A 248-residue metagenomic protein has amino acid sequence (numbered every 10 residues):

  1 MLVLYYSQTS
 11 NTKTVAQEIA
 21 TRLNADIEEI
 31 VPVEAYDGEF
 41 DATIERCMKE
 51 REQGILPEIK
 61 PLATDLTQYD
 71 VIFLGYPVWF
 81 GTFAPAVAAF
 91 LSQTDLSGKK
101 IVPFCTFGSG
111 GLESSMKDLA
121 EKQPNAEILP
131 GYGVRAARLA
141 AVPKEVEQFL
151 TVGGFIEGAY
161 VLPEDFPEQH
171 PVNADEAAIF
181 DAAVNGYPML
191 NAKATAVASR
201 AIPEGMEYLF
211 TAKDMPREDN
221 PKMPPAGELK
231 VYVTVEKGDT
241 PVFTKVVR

Functional and structural regions predicted by a protein language model:
M1-L74, G81-F83, A88, S92 (+4 more regions): N-terminal beta1-alpha1-beta2 submodule of the flavodoxin-like/Rossmannoid cofactor-binding fold
K13, Q17, A84, L112-K117 (+1 more regions): Short, surface-exposed alpha-helical segments at coil->helix boundaries
T21, L66, S92-G98, G110 (+1 more regions): Short, conserved loop/helix-junction motifs that constitute active-site signature segments in enzyme catalytic cores
V102-A141: Short, glycine-/small-residue-rich phosphate/pyrophosphate-handling segment
A126, F166, H170-A174, N220-R248: Compact beta-sheet-dominated globular domain cores
R135-E157: C-terminal helix of von Willebrand factor
L150-P188: N-terminal trafficking/processing presequences and adjacent post-cleavage segments of proteins routed to secretion
A194-V231: Exposed beta-strand-loop-beta-strand "reactive/processing" segments of non-cytosolic proteins
